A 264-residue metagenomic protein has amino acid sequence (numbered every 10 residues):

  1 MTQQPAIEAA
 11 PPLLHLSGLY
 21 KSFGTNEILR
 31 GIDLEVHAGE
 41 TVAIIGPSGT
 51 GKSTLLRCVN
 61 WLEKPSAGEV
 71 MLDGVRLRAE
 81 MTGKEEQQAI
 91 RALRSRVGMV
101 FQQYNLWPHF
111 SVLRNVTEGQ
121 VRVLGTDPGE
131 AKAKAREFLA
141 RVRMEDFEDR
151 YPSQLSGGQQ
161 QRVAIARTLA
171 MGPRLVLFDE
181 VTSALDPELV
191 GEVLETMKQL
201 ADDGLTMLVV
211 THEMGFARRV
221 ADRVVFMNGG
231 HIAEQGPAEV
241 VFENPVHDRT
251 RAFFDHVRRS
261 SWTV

Functional and structural regions predicted by a protein language model:
M1-Y20, S261-V264: ABC-family P-loop ATPase nucleotide-binding domain
T2, E239-V264: C-terminal boundary and immediately downstream tail of ABC-type ATPase nucleotide-binding domains
P12-L16, Y20-A238: ABC family nucleotide-binding domain
